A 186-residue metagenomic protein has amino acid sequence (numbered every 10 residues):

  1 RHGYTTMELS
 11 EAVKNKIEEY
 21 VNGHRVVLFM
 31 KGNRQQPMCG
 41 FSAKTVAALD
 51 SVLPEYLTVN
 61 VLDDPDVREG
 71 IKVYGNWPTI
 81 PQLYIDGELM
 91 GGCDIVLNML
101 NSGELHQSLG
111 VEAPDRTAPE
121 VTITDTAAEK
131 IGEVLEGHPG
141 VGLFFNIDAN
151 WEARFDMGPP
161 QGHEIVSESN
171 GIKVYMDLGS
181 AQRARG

Functional and structural regions predicted by a protein language model:
R1-T6: Short, Lys/Arg-enriched N-terminal segments with co-localized hydrophobic residues within the first ~10-30 amino acids
M7-V13, T124-H138: Phosphate-interacting basic helix/loop segments used at nucleotide- and nucleic-acid interfaces
K16-E55, R116-T122, G137, I147: Local sequence-structure signature of Cys/Sec-based thiol-disulfide redox active-site neighborhoods
N22-V27, Y74-I85, G91-D94, A184-G186: Structural micro-motif
D50-R68, P78: Thiol-based oxidoreductase modules, predominantly thioredoxin-like and allied folds used for disulfide exchange
I85-P114: Non-catalytic, surface beta->alpha helical segment in thiol-disulfide oxidoreductase systems
P139-N170: Short, structured protein-protein interaction patches enriched in aromatics and acidic/basic residues, typified by
Q161-G186: Acidic and generally charged, gly/proline-rich low-complexity regions
